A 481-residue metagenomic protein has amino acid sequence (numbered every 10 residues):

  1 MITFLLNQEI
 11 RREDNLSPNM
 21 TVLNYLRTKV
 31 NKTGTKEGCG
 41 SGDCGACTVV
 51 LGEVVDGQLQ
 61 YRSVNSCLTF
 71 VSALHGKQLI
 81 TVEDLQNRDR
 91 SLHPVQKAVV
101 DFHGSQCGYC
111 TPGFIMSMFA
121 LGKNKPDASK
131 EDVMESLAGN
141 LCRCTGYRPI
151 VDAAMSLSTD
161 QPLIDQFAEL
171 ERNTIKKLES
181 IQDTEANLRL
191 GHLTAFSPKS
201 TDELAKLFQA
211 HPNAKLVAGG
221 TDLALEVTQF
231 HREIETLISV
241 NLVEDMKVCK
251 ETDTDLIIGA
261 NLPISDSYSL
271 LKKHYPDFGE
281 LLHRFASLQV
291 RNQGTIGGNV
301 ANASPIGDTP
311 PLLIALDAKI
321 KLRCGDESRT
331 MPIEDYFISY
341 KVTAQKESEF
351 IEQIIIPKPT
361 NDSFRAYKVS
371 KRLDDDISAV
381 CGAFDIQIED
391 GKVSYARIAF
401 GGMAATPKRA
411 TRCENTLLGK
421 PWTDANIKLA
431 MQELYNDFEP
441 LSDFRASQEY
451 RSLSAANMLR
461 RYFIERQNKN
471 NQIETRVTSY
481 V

Functional and structural regions predicted by a protein language model:
M1-T3, A396: Extreme N-terminal starter segment of soluble prokaryotic enzymes
L5-R12, V50-E53: Short strand-turn-strand beta-turns centered on an Asx-Gly dipeptide
I10-V30, L74-P94, P112-K130: Short, charged low-complexity linear segments at domain edges
P18-V49: A basic, amphipathic helix-loop patch mediating RNA/tRNA/ribosome contacts
C39, C44-C47, C67, C107-C110 (+1 more regions): Disulfide-bonded cysteines in secreted/extracellular proteins and peptides
V50-V54, S63-S66, P94-V100, G104 (+2 more regions): C-terminal structural segment of proteins
L51-V82: S4-like RNA-binding module at protein N-termini
